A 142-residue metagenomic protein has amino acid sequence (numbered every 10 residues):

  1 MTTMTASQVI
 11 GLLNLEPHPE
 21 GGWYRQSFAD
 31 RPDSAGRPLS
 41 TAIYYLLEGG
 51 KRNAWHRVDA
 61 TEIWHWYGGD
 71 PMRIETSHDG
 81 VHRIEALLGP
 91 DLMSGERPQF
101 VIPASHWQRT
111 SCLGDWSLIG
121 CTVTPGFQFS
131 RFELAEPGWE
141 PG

Functional and structural regions predicted by a protein language model:
T2-V101, W107-T110, G114-S117, C121-G142: Non-catalytic, conserved peripheral segments adjacent to functional cores
